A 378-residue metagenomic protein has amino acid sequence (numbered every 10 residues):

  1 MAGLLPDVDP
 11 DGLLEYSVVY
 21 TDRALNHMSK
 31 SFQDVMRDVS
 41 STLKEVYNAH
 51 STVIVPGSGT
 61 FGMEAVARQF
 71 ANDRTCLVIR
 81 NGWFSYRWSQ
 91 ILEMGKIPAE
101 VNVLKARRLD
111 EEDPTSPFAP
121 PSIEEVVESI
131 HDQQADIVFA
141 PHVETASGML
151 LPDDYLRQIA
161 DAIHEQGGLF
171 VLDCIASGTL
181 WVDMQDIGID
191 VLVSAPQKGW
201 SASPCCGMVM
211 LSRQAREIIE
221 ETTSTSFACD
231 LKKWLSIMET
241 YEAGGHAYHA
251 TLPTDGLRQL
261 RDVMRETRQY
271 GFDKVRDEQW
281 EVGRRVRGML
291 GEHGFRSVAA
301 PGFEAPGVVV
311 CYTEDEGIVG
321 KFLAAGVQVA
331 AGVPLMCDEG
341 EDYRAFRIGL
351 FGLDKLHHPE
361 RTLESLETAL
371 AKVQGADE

Functional and structural regions predicted by a protein language model:
M1-M28, R347: Generic N-terminal amphipathic, Lys/Arg-enriched alpha-helix
S17-G62, Q69, R87, I91-E93: Conserved N-terminal alpha-helix of the aminotransferase class I/II PLP-enzyme fold
F61, A71-A135: PLP-dependent aminotransferase-like
E112-G178, V191: Active-site phosphate-binding strand-loop segment of PLP-dependent enzymes
Q185-Q197, G207: Conserved active-site segment immediately N-terminal to the catalytic lysine that forms the internal aldimine
Q197-G288, D354: Active-site C-terminal subdomain of aminotransferase-like
G291-R361: Conserved C-terminal alpha-helix-loop-beta "cap" of PLP-dependent enzymes that closes/shapes the active-site mouth
